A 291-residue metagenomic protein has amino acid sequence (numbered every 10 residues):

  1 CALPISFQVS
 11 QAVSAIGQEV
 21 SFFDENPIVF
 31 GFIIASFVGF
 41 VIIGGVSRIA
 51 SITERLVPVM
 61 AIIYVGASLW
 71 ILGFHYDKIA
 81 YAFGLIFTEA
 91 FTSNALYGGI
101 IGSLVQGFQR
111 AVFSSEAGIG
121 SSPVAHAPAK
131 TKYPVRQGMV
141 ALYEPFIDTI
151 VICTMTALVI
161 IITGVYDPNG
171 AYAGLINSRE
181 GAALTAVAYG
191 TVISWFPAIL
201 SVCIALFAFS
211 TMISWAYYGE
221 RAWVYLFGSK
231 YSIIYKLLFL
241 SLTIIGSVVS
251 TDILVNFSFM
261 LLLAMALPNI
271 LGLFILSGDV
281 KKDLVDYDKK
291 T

Functional and structural regions predicted by a protein language model:
C1-L3: Short, small-residue-biased leader/transition segments that mark boundaries at the very start of proteins
Q11-I16, N26-F74, F83-F87, W223 (+1 more regions): Membrane-interface loop-to-helix entry segments
Q18-G44, I63, A198-A205, K230-V248: Transmembrane alpha-helical segments of multi-pass small-molecule transport proteins
F22-N26, T131-I147, S229-L237: Membrane-interface alpha-helices at helix entry/exit sites of multi-pass transporters
A67-L85, L96-G98, P128-T131, Y143 (+1 more regions): Extracellular/periplasmic helix-exit of transmembrane alpha-helices
S103, G107, A129, A141-F146 (+3 more regions): Transmembrane helix-bundle signature of multi-pass membrane transporters/permeases
A111-E116, G120-P134, V140-P145: Helix-loop junctions at the membrane interface of multi-pass solute transporters
Y231-V285, T291: A generic transmembrane alpha-helix motif of multi-pass inner-membrane proteins
